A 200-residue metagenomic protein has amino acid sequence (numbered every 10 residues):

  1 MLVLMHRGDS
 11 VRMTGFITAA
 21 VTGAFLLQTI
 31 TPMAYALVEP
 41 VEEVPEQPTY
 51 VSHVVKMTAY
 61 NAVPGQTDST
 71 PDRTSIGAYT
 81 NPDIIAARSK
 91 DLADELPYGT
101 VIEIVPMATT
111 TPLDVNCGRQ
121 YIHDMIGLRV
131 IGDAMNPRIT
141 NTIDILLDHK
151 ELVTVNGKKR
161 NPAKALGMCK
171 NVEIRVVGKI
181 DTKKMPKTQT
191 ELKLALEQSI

Functional and structural regions predicted by a protein language model:
M1-M5: Juxtamembrane low-complexity tails/linkers enriched in Ser/Thr-Pro and polybasic
H6-D9, F16, L27-I200: Solvent-exposed, well-ordered loop and adjacent helix/strand elements within mature globular domains that form
T18-A24: Single-pass alpha-helical transmembrane signal-anchor segments in small membrane proteins across taxa
